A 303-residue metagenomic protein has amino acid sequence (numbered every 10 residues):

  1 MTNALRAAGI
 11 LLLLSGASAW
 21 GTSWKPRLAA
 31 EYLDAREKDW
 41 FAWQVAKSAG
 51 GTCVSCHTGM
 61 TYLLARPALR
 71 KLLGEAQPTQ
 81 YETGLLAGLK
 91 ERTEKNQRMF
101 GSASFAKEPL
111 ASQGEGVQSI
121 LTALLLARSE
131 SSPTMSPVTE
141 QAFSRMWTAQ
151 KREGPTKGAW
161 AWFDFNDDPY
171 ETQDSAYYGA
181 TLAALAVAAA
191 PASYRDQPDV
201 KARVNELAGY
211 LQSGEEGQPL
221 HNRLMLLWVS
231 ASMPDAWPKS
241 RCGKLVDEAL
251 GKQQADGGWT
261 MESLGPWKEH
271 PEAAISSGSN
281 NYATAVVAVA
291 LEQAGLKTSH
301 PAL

Functional and structural regions predicted by a protein language model:
M1-R6: Positively charged n-region of N-terminal signal peptides that target proteins for export
A7-G16: Bacterial N-terminal signal peptides
S18-L303: Preference for long, amphipathic alpha-helical scaffolds in soluble/luminal domains and all-alpha bundles
